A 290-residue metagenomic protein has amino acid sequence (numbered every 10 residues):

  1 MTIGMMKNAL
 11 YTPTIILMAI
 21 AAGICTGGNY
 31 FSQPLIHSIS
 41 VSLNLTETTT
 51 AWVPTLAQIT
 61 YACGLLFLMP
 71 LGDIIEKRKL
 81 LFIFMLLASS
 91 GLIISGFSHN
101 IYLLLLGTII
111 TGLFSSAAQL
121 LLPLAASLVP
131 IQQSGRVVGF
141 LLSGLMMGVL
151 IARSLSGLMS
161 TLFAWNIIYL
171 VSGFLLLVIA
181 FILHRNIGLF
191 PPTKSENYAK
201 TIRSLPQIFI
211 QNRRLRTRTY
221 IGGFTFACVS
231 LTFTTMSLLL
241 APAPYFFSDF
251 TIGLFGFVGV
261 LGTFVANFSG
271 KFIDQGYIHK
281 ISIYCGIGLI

Functional and structural regions predicted by a protein language model:
T2-N8, G188-T219: Juxtamembrane intracellular "pre-TM" segments in multi-pass secondary transporters
P13-E47, L65, A118, T232-S237: Extracytoplasmic
C63-I101: Conserved MFS/SLC helix-loop-helix module at the cytosolic interface between two early adjacent transmembrane helices
L65-E76, V265-I278: Helix-to-loop junctions at the C-terminal end of transmembrane segments in multipass secondary transporters
L81, L104, S282-I283: Primarily marks hydrophobic transmembrane alpha-helices of the MFS/SLC 12-helix fold
G107-S143: Cytoplasmic helix-loop-helix junction between adjacent transmembrane helices in 12-TM secondary transporters
F140-H184: Helix-loop-helix hairpin linking two adjacent transmembrane segments in secondary transporters
H279-I290: C-terminal transmembrane helical hairpin of 12-TM major facilitator-type secondary transporters
